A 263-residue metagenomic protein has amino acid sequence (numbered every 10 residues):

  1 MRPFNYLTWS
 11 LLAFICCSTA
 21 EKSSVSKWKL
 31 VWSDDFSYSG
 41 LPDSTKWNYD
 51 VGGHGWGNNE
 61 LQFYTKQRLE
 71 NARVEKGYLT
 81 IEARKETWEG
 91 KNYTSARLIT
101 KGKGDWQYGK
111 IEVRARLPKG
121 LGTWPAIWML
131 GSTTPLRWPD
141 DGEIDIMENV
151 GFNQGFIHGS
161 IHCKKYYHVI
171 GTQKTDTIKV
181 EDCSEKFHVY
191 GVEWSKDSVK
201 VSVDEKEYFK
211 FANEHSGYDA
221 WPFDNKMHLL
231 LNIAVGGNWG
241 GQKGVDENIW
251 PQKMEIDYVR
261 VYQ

Functional and structural regions predicted by a protein language model:
M1-V25: Bacterial Sec-dependent N-terminal signal peptides
A20-Q263: GH16 jelly-roll
